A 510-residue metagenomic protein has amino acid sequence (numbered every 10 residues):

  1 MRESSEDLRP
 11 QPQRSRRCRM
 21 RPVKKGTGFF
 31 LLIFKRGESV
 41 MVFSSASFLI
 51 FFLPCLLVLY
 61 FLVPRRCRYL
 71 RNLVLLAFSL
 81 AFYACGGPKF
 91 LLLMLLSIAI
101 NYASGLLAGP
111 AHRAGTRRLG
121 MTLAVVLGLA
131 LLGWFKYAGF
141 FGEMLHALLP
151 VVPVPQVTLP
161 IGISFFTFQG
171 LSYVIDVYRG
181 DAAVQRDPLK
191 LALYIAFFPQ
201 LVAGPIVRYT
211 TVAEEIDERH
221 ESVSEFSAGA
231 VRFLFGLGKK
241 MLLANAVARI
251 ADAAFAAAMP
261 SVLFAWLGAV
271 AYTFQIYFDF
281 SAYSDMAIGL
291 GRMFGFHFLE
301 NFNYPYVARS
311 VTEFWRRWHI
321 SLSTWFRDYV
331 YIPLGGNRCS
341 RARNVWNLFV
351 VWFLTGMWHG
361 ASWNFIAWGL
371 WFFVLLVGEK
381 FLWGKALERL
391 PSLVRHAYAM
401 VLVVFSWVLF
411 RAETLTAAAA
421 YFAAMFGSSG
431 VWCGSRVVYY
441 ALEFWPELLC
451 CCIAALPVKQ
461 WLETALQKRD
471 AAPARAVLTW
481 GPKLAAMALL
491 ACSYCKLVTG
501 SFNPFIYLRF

Functional and structural regions predicted by a protein language model:
S4-R9, P22-V23: Intrinsically disordered, low-complexity segments enriched in serine/proline and basic residues
S5-E6, R16, V40, Q169: Compositionally biased regions
Q11-Q13: Low-complexity, intrinsically disordered or signal/transmembrane-proximal segments
R17-R19, K24, G28-V40: Short, Lys/Arg-enriched N-terminal segments with co-localized hydrophobic residues within the first ~10-30 amino acids
I33-R509: Membrane-embedded transmembrane alpha-helical bundles that form the catalytic cores of multi-pass lipid-modifying
